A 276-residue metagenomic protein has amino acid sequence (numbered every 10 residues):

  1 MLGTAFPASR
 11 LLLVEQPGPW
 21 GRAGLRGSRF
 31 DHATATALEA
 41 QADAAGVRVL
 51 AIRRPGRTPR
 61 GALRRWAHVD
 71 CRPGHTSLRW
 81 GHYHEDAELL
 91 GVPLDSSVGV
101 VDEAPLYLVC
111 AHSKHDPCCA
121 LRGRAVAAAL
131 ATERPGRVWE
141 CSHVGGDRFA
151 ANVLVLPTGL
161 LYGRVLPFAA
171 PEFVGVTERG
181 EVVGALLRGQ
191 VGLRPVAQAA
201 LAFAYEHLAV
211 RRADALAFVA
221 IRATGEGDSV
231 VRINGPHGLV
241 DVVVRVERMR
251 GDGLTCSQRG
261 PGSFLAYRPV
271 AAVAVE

Functional and structural regions predicted by a protein language model:
M1-E276: Histidine/cysteine-enriched polar flanking segments
